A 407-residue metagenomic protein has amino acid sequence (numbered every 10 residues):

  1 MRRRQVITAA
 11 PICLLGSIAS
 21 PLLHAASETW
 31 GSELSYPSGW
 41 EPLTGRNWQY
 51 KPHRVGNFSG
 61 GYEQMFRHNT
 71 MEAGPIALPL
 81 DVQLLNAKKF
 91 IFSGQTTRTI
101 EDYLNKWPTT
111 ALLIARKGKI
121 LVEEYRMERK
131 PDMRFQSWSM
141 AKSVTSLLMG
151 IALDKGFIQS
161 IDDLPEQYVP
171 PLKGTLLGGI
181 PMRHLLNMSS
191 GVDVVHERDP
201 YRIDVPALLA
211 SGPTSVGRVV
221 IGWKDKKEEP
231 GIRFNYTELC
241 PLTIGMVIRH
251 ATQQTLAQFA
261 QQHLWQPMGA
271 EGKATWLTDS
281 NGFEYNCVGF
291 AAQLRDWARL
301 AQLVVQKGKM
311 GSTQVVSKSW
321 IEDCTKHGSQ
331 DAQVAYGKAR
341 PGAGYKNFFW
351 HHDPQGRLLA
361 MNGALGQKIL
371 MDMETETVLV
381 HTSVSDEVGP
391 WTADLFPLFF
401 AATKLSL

Functional and structural regions predicted by a protein language model:
R2, I7-K130, I158, N187 (+1 more regions): N-terminal leader/targeting segments and the immediately adjacent pre-domain N-terminus
A26-L43, W48, L358-L407: Structured C-terminal helix/loop/strand segments within mature extracytoplasmic catalytic/sensor domains
P108, Q136, L172-G217: Extended ligand-binding groove/face enriched in aromatic
G118, Q136-I161, L185, I244-I248 (+1 more regions): Active-site SXXK
Y125, P131-D132, E197-N281, V288: Catalytic-site signature segments of enzymes, centered on catalytic residues
K155-D193, D225, H250-V288, A292: Active-site helix/loop module of the DD-peptidase/beta-lactamase fold, centered on the serine-lysine SxxK catalytic
C240-V247, N286-K309, Q367-S383: Active-site-proximal alpha-helical segments within enzyme catalytic domains
E271-A274, I321-V378: Active-site Gly/Thr loop motif
